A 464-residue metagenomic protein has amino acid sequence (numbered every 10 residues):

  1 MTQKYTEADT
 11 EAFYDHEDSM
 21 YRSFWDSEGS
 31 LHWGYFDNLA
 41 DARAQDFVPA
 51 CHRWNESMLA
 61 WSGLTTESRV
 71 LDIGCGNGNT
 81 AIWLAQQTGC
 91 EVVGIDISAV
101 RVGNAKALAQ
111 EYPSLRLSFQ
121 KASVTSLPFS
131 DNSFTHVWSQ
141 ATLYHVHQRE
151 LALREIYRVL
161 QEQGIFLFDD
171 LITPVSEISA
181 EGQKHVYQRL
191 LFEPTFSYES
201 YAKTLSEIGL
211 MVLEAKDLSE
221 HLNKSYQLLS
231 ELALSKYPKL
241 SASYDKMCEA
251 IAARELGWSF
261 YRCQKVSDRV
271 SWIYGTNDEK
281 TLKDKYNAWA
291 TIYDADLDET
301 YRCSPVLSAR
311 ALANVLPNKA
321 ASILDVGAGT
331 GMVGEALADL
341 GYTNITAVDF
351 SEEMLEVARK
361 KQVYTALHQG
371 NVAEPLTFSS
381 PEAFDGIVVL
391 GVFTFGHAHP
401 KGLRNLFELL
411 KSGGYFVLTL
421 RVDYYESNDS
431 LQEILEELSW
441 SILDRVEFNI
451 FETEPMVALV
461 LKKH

Functional and structural regions predicted by a protein language model:
M1-F24, S267-N277: N-terminal auxiliary segments of SAM/dcSAM-dependent transferases
D18-S19, S23-E56, D294-R310: Conserved SAM-binding loop and adjacent beta-strand
L71, N77-S126, L324-L376: Class I SAM-dependent methyltransferase SAM/SAH-binding core
T125-H136, T377-I387: A short acidic, Gly/Pro-enriched loop at the edge of an enzyme's catalytic core that lines a small-molecule cofactor
H136-Q148, D385-H399: A short SAM/SAH-binding and catalytic strip from SAM-dependent methyltransferases
E150-I165, P400-S412: A short glycine-rich, Lys/Arg-flanked "PGG" loop and its adjoining helix->strand segment in the class I
L171-F192, V417-D423, D429: Short, glycine-/aromatic-enriched active-site segment of Class I SAM-dependent methyltransferases
E193-G209, Y425-S439, V457: Short alpha-helix
